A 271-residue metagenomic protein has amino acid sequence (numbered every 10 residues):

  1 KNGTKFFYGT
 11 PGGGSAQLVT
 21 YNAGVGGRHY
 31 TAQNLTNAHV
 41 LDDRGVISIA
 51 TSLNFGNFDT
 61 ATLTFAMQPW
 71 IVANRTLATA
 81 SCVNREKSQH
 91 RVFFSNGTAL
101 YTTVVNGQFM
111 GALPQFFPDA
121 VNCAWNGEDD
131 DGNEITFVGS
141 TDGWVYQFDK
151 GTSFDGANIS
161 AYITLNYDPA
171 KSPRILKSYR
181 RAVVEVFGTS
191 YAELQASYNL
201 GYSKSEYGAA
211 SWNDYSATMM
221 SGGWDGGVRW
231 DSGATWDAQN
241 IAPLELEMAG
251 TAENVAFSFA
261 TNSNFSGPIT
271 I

Functional and structural regions predicted by a protein language model:
K1-T20: Surface-exposed extracellular loop regions of Gram-negative outer-membrane beta-barrel proteins
G24-R28, Q33-N37, R44-I271: Beta-sheet repeat architectures centered on beta-propellers
